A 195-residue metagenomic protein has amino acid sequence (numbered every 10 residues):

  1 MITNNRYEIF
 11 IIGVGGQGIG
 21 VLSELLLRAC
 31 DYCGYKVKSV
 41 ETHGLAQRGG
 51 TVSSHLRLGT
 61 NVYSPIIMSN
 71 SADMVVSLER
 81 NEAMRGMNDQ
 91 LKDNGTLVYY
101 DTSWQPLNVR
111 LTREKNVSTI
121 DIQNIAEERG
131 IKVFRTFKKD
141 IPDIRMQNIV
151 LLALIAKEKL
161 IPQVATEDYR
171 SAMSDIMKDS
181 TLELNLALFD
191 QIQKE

Functional and structural regions predicted by a protein language model:
M1-E195: Active-site cofactor/cluster-binding pocket
